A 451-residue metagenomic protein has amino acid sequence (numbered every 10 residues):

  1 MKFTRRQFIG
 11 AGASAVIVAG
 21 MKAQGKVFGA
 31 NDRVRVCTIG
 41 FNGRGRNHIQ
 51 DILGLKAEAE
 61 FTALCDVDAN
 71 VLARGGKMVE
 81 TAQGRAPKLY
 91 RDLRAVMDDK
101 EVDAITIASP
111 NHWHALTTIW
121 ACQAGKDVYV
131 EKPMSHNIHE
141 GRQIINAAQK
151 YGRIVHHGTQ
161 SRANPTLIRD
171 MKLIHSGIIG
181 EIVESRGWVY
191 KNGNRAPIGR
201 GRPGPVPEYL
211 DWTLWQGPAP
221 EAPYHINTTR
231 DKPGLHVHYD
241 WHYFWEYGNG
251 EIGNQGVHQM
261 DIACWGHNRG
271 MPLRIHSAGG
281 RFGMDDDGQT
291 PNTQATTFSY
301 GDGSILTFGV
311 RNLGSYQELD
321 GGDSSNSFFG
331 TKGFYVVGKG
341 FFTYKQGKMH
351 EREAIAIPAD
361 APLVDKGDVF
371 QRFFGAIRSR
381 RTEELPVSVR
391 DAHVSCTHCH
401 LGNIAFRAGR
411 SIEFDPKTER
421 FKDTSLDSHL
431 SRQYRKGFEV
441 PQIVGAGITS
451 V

Functional and structural regions predicted by a protein language model:
M1-V130, H139-V155, G447-V451: N-terminal glycine-/serine-/threonine-rich beta1-alpha1-beta2 phosphate-ribose binding loop of Rossmann-like
I9, I49-L53, G76, R94-M97 (+12 more regions): Non-transmembrane alpha-helical segments in soluble domains of secreted/periplasmic/extracellular proteins
G45, L89, H114, A163-T166 (+2 more regions): Conserved donor sugar-nucleotide recognition element shared by glycan-biosynthetic enzymes
I107-S109, E131, H157-G158, A392 (+1 more regions): Conserved beta-strand->loop/alpha-helix structural units within folded catalytic cores of enzymes with alpha/beta
K132-M134, G158-S161, V189: Short strand-turn motif at the edge of the Rossmann-like AdoMet-binding core
N137-H139, P165: Conserved PLP phosphate-binding loop immediately N-terminal to the Schiff-base lysine helix in PLP-dependent enzymes
Q143-Q160, D170, G180-S185: Rossmann-fold dehydrogenase core element
R169, G180-E181, R186-V451: Contiguous beta-strand/loop segments that form the cofactor/metal-binding neighborhood of enzyme cores
